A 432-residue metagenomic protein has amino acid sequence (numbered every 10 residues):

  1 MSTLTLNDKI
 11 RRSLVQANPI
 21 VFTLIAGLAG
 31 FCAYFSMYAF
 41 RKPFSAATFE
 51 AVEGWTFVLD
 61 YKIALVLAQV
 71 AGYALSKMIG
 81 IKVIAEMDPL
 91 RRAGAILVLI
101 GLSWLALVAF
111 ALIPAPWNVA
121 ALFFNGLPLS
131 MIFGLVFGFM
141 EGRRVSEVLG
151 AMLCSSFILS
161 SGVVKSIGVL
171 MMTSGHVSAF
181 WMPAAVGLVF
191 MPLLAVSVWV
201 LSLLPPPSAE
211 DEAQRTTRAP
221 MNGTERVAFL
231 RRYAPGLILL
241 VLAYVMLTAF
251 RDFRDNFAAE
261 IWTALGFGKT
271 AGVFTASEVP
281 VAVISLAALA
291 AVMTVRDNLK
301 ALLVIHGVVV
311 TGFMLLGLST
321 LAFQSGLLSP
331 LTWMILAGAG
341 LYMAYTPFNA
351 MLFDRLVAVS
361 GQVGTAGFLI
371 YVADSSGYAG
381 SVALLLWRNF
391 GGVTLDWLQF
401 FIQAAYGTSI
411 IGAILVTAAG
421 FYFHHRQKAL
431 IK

Functional and structural regions predicted by a protein language model:
M1-V21, M172-L242, A264, T294-D297 (+1 more regions): Intracellular loop-helix junctions on the cytosolic face of multi-pass helical membrane proteins
F44, S130-V145, A258, M343-G361: Intracellular juxtamembrane helix-capping segments at the cytosolic ends of symmetry-related transmembrane helices
I63-I84, P280-A291: Central cavity-lining transmembrane alpha-helices of secondary-active solute carriers, predominantly the Major
L97-P114, L289-T294, V308-G326: C-terminal ends and interior cores of transmembrane alpha-helices in multi-pass membrane transporters/permeases
L107, P116-I132, L327-P347: Hydrophobic core of transmembrane alpha-helices in multi-pass small-molecule transporters, especially MFS/SLC-type
S146-T173, V189-L193, I370-L384: Glycine-rich segments within core transmembrane alpha-helices of 12-TM secondary carriers
K269-N298, G312-F313: Transmembrane alpha-helices of Major Facilitator/SLC transporters
L299-P347: C-terminal transmembrane helical hairpin of 12-TM major facilitator-type secondary transporters
